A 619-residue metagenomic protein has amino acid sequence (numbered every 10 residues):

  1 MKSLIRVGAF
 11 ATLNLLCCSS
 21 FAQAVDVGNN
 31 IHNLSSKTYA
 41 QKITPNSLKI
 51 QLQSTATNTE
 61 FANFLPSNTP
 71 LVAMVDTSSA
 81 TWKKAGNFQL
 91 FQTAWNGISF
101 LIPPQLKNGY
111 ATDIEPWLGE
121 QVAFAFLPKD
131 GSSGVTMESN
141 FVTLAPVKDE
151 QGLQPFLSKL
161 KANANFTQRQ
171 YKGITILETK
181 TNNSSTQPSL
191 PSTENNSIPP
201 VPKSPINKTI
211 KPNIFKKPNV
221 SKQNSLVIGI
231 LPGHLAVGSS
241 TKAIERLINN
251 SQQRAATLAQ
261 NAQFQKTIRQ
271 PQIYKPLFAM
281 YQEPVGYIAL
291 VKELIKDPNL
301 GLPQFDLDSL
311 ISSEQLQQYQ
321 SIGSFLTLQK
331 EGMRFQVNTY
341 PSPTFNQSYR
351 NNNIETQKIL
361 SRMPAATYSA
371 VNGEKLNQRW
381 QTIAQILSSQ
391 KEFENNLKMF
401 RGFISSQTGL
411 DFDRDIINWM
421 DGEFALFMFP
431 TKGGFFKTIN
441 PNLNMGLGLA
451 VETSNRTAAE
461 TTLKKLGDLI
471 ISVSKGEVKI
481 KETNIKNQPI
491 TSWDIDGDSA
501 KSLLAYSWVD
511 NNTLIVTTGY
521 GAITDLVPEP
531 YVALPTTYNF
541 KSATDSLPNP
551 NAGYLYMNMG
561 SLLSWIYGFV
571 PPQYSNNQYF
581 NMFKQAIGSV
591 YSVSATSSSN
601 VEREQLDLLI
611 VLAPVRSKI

Functional and structural regions predicted by a protein language model:
M1-V25: Gram-negative bacterial Sec-dependent N-terminal signal peptides
Q23-F141, A145-T167, Y171-E178, A279-Q282 (+3 more regions): Structural boundary/hinge residues at secondary-structure and domain interfaces
G28-F64, P200-H234, G238-A243, L247-I248 (+2 more regions): Leucine-rich, highly hydrophobic segment in Treponema pallidum outer-membrane-associated proteins
A73, I114-F264, G422-A543: Single conserved position on a long alpha-helix in the C-terminal lobe of the eukaryotic protein kinase
F88-F91, L101-P104, E120, F124 (+16 more regions): Surface-exposed polar/charged interaction patches
W95-F100, A289-I295, I322-K330, G402-T408 (+1 more regions): Short low-complexity stretches enriched in small and charged residues
E374-N377, T382-E423, F436-T438, L463-Y506 (+2 more regions): Hydrophilic extracytoplasmic domains
